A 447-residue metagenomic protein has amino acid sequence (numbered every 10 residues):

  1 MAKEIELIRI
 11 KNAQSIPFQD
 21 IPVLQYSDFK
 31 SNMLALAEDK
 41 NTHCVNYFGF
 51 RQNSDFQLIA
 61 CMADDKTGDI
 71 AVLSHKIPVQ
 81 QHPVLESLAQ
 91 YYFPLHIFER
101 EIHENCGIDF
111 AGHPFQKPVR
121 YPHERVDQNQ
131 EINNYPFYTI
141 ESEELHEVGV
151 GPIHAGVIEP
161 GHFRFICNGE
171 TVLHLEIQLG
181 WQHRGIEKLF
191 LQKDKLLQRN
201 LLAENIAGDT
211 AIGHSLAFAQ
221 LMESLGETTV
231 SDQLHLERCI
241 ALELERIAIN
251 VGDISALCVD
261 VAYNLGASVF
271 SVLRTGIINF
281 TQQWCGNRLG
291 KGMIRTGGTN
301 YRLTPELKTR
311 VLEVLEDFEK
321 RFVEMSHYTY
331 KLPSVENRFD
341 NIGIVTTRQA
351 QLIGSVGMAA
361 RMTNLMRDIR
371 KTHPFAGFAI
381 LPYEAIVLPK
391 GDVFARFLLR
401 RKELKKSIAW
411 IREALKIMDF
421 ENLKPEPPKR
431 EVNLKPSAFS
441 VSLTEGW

Functional and structural regions predicted by a protein language model:
M1-H174, V314, V335, N341-R348 (+4 more regions): Terminal low-complexity/charged segments
P22, L88, Y92, E204 (+6 more regions): Hydrophobic alpha-helical scaffolding
A89-H96, R100, I212, S231-A241 (+7 more regions): Short, amphipathic alpha-helical segments
E99, H103, S215-E223, A241 (+5 more regions): Predominant activation on well-ordered alpha-helical scaffold segments within soluble catalytic domains
G107-Q116, T228-H235, N287-K291: Short secondary-structure capping/junction motifs at helix and strand boundaries
G112-R120, V259-A267, K291-R295: Short, glycine/acidic-rich hinge or "gate" loops at secondary-structure transitions that mediate conformational
G149-D260, V269, Q282, G286 (+2 more regions): Active-site- and interface-proximal helix/loop "cap" or "latch" segments in soluble metabolic and energy-transducing
G266-F270, F280-W447: Intrinsically disordered, low-complexity regulatory segments
